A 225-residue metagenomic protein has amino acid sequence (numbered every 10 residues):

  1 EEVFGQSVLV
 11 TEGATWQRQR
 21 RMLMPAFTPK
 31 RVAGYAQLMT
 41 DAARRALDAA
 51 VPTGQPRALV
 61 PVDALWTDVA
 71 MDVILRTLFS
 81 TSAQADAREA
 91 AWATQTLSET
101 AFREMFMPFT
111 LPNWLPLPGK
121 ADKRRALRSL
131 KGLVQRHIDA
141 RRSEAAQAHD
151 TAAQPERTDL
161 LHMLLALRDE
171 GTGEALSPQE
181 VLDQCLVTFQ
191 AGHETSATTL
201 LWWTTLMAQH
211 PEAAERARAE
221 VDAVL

Functional and structural regions predicted by a protein language model:
E1-F79, A87-S143, M163-L167, A223: Cytochrome P450 catalytic-domain helical core, especially the substrate-recognition surface and oxygen-activation
E2, T28, A126-T199, A214: Conserved cytochrome P450 catalytic core segment spanning the I/J/K helices
R18, G34, L38, A85 (+6 more regions): Alpha-helix N-cap and coil->helix boundary residues
K30, G54, T81, T172 (+1 more regions): Residues at alpha-helix boundaries and short interhelical turns
A70, T195-E220: Cytochrome P450 catalytic-core helices
R76-T81, A140, W203-H210: Active-site catalytic microenvironments for nucleophilic, acid-base chemistry
